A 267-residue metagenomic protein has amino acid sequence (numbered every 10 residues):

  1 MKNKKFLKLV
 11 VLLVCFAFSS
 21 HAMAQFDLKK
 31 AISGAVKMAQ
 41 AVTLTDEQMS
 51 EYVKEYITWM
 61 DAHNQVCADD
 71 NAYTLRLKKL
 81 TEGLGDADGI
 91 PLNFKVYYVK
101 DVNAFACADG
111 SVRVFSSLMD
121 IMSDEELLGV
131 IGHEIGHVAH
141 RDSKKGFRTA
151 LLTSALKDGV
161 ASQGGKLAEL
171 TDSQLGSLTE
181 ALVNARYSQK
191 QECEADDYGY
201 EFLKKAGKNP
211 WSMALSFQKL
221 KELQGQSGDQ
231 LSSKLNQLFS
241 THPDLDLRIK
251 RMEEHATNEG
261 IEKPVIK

Functional and structural regions predicted by a protein language model:
M1-V10: Bacterial N-terminal signal peptides that target proteins for export
V11-F16: Hydrophobic helical h-region of N-terminal Sec-dependent signal peptides in bacterial secretory/periplasmic proteins
S19-S20: N-terminal signal peptide c-region/cleavage motif recognized by signal peptidases
F26-I135, A139-L152, K205-A206, G225-S233 (+1 more regions): Peri-catalytic and regulatory segments of divalent metal-dependent proteins
M38-A39, A62-H63, S177-N184, L238: A short, mixed-charge helix-start or loop-turn motif at secondary-structure junctions
A39-D46, L75, D196, E201 (+1 more regions): Extracytoplasmic and endomembrane cell-envelope/extracellular-matrix remodeling and assembly machinery
E47, K166-F217: Metalloprotease/metallohydrolase-associated module, dominated by Zn2+-dependent proteases
S143-S173, S177: Post-HEXXH active-site segment of zinc metalloproteases
